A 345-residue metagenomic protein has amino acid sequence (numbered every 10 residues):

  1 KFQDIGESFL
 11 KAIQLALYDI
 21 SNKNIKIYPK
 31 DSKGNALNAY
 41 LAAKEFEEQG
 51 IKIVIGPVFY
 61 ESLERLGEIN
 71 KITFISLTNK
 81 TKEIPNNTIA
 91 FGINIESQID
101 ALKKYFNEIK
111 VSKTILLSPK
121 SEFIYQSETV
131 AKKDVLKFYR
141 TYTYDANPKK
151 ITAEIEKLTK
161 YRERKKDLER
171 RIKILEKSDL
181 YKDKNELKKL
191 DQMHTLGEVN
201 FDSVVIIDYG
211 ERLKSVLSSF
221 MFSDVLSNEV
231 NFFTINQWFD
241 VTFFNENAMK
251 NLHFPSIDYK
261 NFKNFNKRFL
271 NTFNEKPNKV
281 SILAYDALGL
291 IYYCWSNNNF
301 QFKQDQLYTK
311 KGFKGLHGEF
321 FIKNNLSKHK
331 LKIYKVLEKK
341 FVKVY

Functional and structural regions predicted by a protein language model:
K1-Y345: Extracytosolic ligand-binding ectodomains
